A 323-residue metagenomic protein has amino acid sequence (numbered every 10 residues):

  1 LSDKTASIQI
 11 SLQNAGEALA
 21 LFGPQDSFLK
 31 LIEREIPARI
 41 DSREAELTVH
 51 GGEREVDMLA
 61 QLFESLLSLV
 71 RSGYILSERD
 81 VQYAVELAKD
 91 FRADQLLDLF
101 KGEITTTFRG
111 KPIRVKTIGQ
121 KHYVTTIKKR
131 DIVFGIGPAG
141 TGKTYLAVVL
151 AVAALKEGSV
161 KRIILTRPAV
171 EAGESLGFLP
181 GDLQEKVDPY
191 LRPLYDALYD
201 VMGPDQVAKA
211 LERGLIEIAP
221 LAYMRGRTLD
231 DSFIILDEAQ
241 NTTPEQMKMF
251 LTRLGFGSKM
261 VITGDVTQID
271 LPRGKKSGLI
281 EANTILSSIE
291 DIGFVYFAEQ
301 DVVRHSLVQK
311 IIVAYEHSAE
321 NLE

Functional and structural regions predicted by a protein language model:
L1-D3, L87-E103, A319-E323: Intrinsically disordered, low-complexity linkers and terminal tails enriched in Pro/Gly and often acidic or mixed-charge
S2-L19: Short glycine-/aliphatic-rich beta-strand segments at the starts of folded cytosolic domains
E17-R34: Short amphipathic alpha-helix segments
L21, F28, L59-L62, M247-F250: Hydrophobic side chains in well-ordered alpha-helices
K30, I36-R39, A45: Compact, well-ordered interaction domains used in eukaryotic information-processing assemblies
D41-F100: Interdomain "pre-motor" coupling segment immediately N-terminal to P-loop NTPase/helicase cores
E46, F108-I118, T126-L236, Q240-E323: Conserved helicase motor core of SF1/SF2 NTP-dependent helicases
A93-V115, Q120-K121: P-loop NTP-binding catalytic core
